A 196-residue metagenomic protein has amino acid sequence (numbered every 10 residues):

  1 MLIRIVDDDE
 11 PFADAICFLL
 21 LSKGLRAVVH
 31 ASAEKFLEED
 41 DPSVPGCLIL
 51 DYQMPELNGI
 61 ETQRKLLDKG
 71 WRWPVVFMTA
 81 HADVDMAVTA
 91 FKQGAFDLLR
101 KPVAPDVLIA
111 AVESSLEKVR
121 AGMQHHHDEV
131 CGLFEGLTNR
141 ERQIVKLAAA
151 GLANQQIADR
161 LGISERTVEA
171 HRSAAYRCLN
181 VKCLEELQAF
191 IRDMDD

Functional and structural regions predicted by a protein language model:
M1-F12, I16-L20, A33, L48 (+1 more regions): Conserved acidic segment of CheY-like receiver
V29-C47: Acidic, metal-coordinating helix/loop segments flanking the phosphotransfer/catalytic sites of two-component signaling
A31-S32, L57-R64: Acidic catalytic/metal-coordinating carboxylates
D51, T79: Active-site residues of response regulator receiver
M54: Receiver (REC) domain active-site loop signature in two-component systems and cognate sites in sensor histidine kinases
D83, P102-V112, R160: C-terminal output helix
S173-D196: Basic, Lys/Arg-enriched C-terminal extension of HTH/homeodomain DNA-binding domains
